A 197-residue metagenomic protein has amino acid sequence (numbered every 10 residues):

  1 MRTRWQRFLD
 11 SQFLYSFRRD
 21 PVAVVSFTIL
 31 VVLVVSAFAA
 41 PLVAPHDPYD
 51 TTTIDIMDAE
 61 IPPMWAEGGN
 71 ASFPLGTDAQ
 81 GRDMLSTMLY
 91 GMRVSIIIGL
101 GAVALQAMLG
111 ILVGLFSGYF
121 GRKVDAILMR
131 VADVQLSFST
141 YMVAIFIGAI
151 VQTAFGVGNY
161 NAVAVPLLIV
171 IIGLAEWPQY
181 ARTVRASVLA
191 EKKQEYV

Functional and structural regions predicted by a protein language model:
M1-I111, L115-F116, K123, S137 (+1 more regions): Gly/Trp-centered helix-boundary motif
Q80-V197: Alpha-helical transmembrane segments of integral membrane proteins, especially multi-pass inner/plasma-membrane
